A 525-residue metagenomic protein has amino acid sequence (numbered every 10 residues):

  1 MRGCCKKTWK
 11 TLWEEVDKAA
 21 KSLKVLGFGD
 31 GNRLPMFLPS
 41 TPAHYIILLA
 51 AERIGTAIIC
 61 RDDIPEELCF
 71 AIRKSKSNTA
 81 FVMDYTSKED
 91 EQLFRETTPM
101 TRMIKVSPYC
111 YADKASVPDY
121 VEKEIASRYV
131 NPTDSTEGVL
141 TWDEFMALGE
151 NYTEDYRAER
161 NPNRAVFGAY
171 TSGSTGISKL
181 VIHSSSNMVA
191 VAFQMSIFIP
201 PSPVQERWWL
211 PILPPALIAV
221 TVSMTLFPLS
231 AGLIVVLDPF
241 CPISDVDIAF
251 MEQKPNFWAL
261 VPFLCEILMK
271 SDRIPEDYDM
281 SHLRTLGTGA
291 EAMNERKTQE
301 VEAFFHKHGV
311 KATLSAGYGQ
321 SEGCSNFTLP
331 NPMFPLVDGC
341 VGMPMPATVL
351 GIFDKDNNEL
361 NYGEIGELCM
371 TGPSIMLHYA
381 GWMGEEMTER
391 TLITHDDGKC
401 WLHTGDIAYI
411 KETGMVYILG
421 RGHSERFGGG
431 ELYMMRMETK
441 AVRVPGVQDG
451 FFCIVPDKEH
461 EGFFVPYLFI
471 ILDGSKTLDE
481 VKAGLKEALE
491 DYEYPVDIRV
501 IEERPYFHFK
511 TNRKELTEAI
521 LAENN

Functional and structural regions predicted by a protein language model:
M1-T41, Y45-L49, P65-C69, E144 (+1 more regions): Conserved AMP-binding/adenylate-forming core of the ANL superfamily
K6-K10, R157, V166-F193: Conserved AMP-binding A3 loop
W13-A19, M146-Y152, P162, V181-S202 (+2 more regions): Conserved structural elements of the adenylate-forming
G55, V189-W208, P215-A259, K270-R273: Conserved AMP-binding/adenylation subdomain of ANL enzymes
F70, V82-Y85, W258, G372 (+3 more regions): AMP-binding/adenylate-forming catalytic core of the ANL superfamily
V106, L489-T511: AMP-binding/adenylate-forming catalytic domain of the ANL superfamily
D134, L140, P255-A259, M269-L336 (+1 more regions): Gly/Ser/Thr-rich phosphate-binding loop
M343-A347, N358-I393, G430-L432, K476: Conserved ATP/PPi-binding loop(s) of AMP-dependent carboxylate-activating enzymes
